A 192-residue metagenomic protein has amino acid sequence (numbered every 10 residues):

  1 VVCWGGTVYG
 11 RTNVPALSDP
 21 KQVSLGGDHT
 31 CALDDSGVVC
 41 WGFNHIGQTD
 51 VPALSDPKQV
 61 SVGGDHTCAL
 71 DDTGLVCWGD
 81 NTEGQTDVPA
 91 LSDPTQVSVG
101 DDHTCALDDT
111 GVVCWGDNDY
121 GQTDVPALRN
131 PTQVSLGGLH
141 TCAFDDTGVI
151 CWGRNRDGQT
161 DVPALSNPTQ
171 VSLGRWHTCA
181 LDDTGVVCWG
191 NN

Functional and structural regions predicted by a protein language model:
C3, H29-A32, C40, H66-A69 (+7 more regions): Conserved core positions of repeat-based scaffolds
C3-G5, V23, C40-G42, V60 (+6 more regions): Short, hydrophobic beta-strand segments that form beta-sheet elements in well-ordered domains
W4-A16, G42-A53, W78-A90, G116-A127 (+2 more regions): Short glycine/serine- and acidic-residue-enriched loop/turn motifs that recur at repeat junctions
V8, G26-G27, D34-D35, H45 (+11 more regions): Short loop/turn segments that connect beta-strands within the blades of beta-propeller domains, predominantly WD40
R11, Q22, H29, I46-Q48 (+11 more regions): Intrinsically disordered, low-complexity repeat/linker tracts enriched for polar/charged residues
